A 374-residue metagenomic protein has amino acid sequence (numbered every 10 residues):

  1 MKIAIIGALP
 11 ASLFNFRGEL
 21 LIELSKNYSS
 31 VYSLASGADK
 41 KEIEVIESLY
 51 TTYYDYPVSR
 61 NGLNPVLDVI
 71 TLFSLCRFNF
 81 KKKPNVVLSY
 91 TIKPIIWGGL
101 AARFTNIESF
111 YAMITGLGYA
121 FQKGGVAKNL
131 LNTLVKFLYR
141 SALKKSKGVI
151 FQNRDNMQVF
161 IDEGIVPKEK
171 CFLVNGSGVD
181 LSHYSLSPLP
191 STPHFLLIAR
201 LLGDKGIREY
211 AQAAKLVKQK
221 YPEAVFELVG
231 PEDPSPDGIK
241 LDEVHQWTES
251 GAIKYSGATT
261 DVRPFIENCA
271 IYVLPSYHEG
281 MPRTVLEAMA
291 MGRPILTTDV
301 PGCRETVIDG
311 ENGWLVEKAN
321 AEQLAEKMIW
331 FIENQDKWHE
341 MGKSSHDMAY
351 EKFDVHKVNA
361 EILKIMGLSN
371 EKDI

Functional and structural regions predicted by a protein language model:
L34-K40, I198, V225-I239: Glycosyltransferase donor-sugar binding loop
Y54-D55, K136-S185, L197: Donor nucleotide-sugar binding/catalytic pocket of nucleotide-sugar-dependent glycosyltransferases
S89-I95, I114: Short His-centered aromatic/hydrophobic patch
P188-K205, Y210-K215, F226-E227: Conserved donor-binding/catalytic core segment of Leloir-type glycosyltransferases
A258, Y277: Aromatic "clamp/platform" in nucleotide-sugar-dependent glycosyltransferases that forms part of the donor/acceptor
P294-T297, V307: Short hydrophobic beta-strand element within catalytic cores of glycosyltransferases and related nucleotide-activated
D309-G310, W314-A321, W330-Q335: Conserved acidic donor-binding segment of nucleotide-sugar-dependent glycosyltransferases
Q323, W330, K337-K352, V358-K364: A short, well-ordered alpha-helix in the C-terminal region of glycosyltransferases
